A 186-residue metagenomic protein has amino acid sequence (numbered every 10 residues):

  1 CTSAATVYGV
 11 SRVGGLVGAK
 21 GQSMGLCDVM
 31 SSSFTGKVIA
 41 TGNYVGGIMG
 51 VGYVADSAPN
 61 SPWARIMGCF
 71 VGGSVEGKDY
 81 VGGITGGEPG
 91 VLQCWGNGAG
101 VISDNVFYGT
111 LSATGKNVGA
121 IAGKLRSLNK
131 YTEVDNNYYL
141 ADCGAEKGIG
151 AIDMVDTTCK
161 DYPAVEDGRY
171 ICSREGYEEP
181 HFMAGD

Functional and structural regions predicted by a protein language model:
C1-D186: Predominantly extracellular beta-rich ligand-binding scaffolds that present long acidic/polar faces for carbohydrate
